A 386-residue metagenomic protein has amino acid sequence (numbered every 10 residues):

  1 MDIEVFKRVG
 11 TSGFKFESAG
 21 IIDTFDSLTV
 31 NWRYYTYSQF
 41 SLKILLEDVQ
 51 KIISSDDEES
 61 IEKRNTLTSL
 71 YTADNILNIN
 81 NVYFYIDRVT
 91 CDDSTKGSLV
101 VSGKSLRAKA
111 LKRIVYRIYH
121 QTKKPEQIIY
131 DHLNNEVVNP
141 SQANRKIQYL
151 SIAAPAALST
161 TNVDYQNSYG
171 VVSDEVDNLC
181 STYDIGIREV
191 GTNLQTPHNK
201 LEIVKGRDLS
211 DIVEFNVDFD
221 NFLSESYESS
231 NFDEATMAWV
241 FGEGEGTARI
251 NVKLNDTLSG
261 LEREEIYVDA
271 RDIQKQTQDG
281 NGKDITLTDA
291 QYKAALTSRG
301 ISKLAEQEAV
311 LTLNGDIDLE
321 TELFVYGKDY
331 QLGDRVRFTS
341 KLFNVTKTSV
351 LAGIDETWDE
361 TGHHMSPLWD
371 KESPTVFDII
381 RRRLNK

Functional and structural regions predicted by a protein language model:
M1-D131, V137: Beta-strand-rich assembly/attachment modules of structural machines
M1-D2, N65-A73, T196-P197, D233-T236 (+1 more regions): A short, compositionally biased
M1-E4, T11, V204-G206, Q278-G280 (+1 more regions): Short, Lys/Arg-enriched, disordered terminal segments
S27-E58, K63, D174, F215-K386: An acidic/polar, Gly/Ser/Thr-rich interaction patch typically located in mid-to-C-terminal regions of proteins
W32, T90-D93, E189-N193, S340 (+1 more regions): Short, low-complexity Ser/Thr-rich regulatory SLiMs
E62-Y83, V100-S102, Y149-P155, V172 (+5 more regions): Extended, compositionally biased low-complexity polar/Lys-Gly-rich tracts and adjacent boundary/linker regions are
V82, L99, Y183, P197-N199 (+3 more regions): Residues that flank catalytic or metal-binding motifs in active/ligand-binding sites
S94-S98, S102-N231: Charged- and aromatic-enriched interaction segments used to assemble and dock large macromolecular complexes
